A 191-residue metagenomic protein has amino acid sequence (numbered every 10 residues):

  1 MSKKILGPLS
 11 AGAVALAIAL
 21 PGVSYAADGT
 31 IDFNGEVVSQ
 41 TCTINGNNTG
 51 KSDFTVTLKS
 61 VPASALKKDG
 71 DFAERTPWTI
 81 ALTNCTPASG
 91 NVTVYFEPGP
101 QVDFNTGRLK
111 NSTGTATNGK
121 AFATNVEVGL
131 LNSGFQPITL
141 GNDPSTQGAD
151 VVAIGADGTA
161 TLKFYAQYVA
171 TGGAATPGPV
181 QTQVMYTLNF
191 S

Functional and structural regions predicted by a protein language model:
S2-P8, L20-S191: Mature extracellular/passenger domains of Gram-negative fimbrial/pilin and adhesin proteins
A11-A19: Bacterial N-terminal signal peptides
